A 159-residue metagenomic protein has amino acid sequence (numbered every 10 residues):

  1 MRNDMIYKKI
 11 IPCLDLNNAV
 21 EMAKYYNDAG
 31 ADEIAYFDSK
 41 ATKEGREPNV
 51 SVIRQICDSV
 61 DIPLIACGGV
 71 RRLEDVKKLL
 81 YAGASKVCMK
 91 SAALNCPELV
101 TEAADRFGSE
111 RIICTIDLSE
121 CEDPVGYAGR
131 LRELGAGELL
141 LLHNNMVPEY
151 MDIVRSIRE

Functional and structural regions predicted by a protein language model:
M1-I62, L73-E74, S109-C114, L118-E149: Conserved N-terminal beta1-alpha1 strand-loop-helix module at the mouth
A23, I53-R54, V100-A104, A128 (+1 more regions): Short amphipathic alpha-helical segments and helix-helix/interface helices
R46-N49, V76-L79, L99-A103, D152: Short secondary-structure transition/capping segments
C57-V87, A128-G129, D152-E159: Catalytic cores of alpha/beta
L64-R71, P97-L99, E120-C121: Short, surface-exposed, charge-dense and proline/glycine-enriched linear segments
G68, M89-A92, L142: Short beta->alpha connector loops at strand-helix junctions that form conserved, small/polar/Pro-enriched
L79-E120: Hydrophobic, well-structured mid-protein blocks that either form specific transmembrane helices
